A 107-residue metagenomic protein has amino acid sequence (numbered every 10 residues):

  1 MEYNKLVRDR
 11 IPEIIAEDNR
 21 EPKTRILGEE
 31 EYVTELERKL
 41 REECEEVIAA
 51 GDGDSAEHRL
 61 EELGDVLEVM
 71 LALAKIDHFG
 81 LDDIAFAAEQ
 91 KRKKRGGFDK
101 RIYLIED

Functional and structural regions predicted by a protein language model:
M1-D107: Flexible "arm" and connector segments at domain edges
